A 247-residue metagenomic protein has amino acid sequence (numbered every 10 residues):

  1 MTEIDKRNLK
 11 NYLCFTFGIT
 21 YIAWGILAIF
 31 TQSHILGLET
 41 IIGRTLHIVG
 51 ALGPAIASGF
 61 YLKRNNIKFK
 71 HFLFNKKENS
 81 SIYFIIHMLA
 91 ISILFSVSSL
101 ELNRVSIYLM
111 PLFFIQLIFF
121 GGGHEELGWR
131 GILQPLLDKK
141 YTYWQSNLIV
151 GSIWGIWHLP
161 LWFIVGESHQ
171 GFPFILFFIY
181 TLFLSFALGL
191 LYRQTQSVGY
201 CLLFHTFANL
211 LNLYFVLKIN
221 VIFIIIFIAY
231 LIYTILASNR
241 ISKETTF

Functional and structural regions predicted by a protein language model:
T2-F17, L38-A51, R64-S96, Y108 (+1 more regions): Interfacial transmembrane-helix boundary/kink motif in multi-pass membrane proteins
N11-K63, I82, Y108-L117, V221-L231: Alpha-helical transmembrane segments in multi-pass membrane proteins
F17, L52, F114, I118-F119 (+7 more regions): Residue-level signature of the transmembrane alpha-helical core of multi-pass small-molecule transporters
G18-I26, I91-S98, L117-F120, G151-L161 (+1 more regions): Aromatic-anchored segments of alpha-helical transmembrane domains
R64-K68, I235-F247: Membrane-interface capping segments at transmembrane-helix boundaries
N103-I115, G166-I179: Juxtamembrane helix-entry segments on the extracytoplasmic side of multipass membrane proteins
H124-G151, R193-Y200: Membrane-interface helix/loop boundary segments of multi-pass membrane proteins
F172-Y230: Functionally important transmembrane alpha-helices
